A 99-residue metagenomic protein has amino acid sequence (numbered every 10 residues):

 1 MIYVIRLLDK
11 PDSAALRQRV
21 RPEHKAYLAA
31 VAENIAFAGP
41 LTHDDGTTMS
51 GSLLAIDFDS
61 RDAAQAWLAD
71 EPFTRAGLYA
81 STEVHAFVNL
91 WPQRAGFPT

Functional and structural regions predicted by a protein language model:
M1-T99: Conserved, structured core segments of small domains
